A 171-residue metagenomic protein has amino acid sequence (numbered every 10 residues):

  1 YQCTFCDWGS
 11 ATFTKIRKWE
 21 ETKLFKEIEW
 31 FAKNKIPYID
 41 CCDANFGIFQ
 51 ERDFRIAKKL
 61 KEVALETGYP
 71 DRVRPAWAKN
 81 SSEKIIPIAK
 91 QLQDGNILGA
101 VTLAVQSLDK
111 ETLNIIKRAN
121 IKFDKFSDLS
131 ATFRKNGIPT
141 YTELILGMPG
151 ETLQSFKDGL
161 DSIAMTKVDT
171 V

Functional and structural regions predicted by a protein language model:
Y1-T22: Canonical Radical SAM [4Fe-4S] cluster-binding loop centered on the CxxxCxxC motif and its immediate flanking residues
C3, S10, K35, A64 (+2 more regions): A generic secondary-structure signal for well-formed alpha-helical elements
K15, Q50-E51, E151-L153: Short Asp/Glu-rich motifs
E21-Y141, L146-M148: Conserved SAM/AdoMet-binding glycine-rich loop
P75-A76, L160-V171: Phosphate/diphosphate-binding loops
I85-A89, P149-M165: Catalytic cores of alpha/beta
